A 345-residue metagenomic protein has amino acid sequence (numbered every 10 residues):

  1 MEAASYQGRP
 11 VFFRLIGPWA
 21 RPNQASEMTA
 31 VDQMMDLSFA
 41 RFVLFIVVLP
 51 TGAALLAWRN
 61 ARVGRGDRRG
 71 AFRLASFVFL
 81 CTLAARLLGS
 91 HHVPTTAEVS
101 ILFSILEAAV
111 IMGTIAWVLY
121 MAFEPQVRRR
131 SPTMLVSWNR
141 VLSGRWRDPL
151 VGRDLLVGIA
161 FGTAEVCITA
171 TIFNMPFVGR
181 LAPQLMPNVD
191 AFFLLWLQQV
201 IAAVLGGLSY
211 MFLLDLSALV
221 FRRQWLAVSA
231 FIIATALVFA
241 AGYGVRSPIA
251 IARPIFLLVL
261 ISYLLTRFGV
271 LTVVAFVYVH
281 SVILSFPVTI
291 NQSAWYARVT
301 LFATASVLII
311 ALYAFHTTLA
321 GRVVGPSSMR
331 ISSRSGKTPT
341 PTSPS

Functional and structural regions predicted by a protein language model:
M1-V43: Soluble extramembrane regions of membrane proteins in the secretory/endomembrane system
A25-A218, R222: Core alpha-helical transmembrane segments of integral membrane proteins
G52-A54, Y210-D215, A230-F239, P254-S262 (+2 more regions): Hydrophobic, membrane-inserted alpha-helices
A71-L80, A227-A236, T272-I283: Central hydrophobic cores of alpha-helical transmembrane segments in multi-pass integral membrane proteins
A240-P248, I290-Y296: Membrane-interface helix caps and helix-loop-helix hairpins in membrane proteins
A250-I290: Functionally important transmembrane alpha-helices
S293-L308: Loop-to-transmembrane alpha-helix initiation sites
R322-S345: Short, highly charged, low-complexity non-transmembrane loops/tails of multi-pass membrane proteins
